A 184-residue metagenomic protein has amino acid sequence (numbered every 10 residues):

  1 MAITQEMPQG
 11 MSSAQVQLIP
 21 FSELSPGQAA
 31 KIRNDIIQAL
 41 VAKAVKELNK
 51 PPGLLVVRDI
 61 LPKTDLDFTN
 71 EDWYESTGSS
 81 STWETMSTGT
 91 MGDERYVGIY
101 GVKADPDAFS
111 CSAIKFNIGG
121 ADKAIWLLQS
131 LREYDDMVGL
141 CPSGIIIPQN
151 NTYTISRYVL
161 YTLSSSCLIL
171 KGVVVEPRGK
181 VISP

Functional and structural regions predicted by a protein language model:
M1-P184: Beta-strand-centric surfaces of beta-sandwich/beta-rich domains
